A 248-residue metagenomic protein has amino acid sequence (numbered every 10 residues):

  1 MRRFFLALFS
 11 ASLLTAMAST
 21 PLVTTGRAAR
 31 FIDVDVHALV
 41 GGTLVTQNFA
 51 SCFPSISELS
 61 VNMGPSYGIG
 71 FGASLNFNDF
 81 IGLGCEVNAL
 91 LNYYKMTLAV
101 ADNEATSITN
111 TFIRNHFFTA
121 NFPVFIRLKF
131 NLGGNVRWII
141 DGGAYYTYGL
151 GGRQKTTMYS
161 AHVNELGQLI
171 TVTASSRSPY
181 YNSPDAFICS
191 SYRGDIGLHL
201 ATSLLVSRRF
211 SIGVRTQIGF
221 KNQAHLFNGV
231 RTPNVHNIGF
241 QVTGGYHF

Functional and structural regions predicted by a protein language model:
S19-G70, R137, G149-G151, F187 (+1 more regions): Short glycine/proline- and aromatic-enriched beta-strand/turn motifs that initiate or cap beta-hairpins
T25, G70-S74, F125-K129, A201-L205 (+1 more regions): Transmembrane beta-barrel domains of outer membrane proteins
R30-I32, M63-Y67, H116-F122, V136 (+2 more regions): Residues that define the transmembrane beta-barrel architecture of outer-membrane proteins
V36-A38, C85-V87, V124, I140-A144 (+3 more regions): Membrane-embedded beta-strand positions of outer-membrane beta-barrel proteins
V40-T46, A89-K95, F118-N121, F130 (+3 more regions): Transmembrane beta-strands of outer-membrane beta-barrel pores
T46-S60, Y93-F117, L150-S191, Q223-P233: Flexible, solvent-exposed loop segments that connect beta-strands
F80-L83, V136, R208-V214: Repeated loop/turn-to-beta-strand initiation elements of outer-membrane beta-barrel proteins
N182-C189, R193-F248: Predominantly the C-terminal beta-signal and adjacent terminal strand-loop region of outer-membrane beta-barrel
